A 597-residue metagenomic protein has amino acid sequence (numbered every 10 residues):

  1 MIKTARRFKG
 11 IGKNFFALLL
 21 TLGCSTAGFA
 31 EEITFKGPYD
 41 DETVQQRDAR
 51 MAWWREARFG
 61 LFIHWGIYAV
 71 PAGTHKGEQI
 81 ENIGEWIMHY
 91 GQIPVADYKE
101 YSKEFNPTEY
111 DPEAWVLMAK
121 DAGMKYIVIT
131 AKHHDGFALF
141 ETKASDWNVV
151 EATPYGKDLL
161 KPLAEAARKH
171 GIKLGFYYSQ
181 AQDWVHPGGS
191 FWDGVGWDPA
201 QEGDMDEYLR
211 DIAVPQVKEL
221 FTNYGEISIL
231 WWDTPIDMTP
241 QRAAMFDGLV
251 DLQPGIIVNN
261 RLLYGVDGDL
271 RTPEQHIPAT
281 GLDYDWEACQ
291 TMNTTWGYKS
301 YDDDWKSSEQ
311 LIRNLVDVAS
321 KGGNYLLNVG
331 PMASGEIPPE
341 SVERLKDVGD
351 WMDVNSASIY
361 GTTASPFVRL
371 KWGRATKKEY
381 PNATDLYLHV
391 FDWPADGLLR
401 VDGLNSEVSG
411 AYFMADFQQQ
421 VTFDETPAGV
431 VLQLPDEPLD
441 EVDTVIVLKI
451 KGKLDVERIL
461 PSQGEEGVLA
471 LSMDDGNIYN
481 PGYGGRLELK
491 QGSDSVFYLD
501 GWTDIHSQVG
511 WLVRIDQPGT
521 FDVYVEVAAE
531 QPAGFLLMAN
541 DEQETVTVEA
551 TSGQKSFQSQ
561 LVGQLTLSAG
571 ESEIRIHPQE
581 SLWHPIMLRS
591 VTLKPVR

Functional and structural regions predicted by a protein language model:
M1-I11: N-terminal secretory signal peptides that target proteins for export/translocation
G10, A17-L18, L537: Generic detector of N-terminal low-structure segments
N14-S25: Bacterial N-terminal signal peptides
T26-A30: Sec/Tat signal peptide C-region and signal peptidase I cleavage site
E31-Q517, V527, Q531-S556, Q560-T566 (+1 more regions): Mature catalytic domains of secreted/periplasmic carbohydrate-active enzymes
V523: P-loop NTPase switch module centered on the Walker A-proximal segment
